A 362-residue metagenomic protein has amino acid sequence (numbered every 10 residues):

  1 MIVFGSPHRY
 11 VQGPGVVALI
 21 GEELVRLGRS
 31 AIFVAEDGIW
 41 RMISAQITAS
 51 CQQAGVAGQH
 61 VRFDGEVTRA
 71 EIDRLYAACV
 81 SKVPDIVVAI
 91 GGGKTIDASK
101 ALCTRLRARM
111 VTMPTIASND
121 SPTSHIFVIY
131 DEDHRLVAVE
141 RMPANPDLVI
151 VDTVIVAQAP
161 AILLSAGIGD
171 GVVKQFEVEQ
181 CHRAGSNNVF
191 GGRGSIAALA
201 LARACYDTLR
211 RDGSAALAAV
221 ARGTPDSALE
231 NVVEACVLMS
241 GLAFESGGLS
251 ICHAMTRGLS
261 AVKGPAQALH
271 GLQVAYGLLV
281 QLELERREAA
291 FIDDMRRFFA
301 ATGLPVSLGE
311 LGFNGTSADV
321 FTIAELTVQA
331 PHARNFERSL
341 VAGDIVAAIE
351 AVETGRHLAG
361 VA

Functional and structural regions predicted by a protein language model:
M1-I86, L308: ATP/NTP phosphate-donor binding region
I2-F4, L24-R26, C79-K82, C103 (+4 more regions): Solvent-exposed alpha-helices and their adjacent loops that cap or buttress functional pockets in soluble metabolic
V17, W40-S44, K94-A101, N119-T123 (+2 more regions): Short glycine/serine/threonine-rich phosphate/pyrophosphate-binding segments that cradle anionic phosphate groups
C79-L102, L106-I116: A short, small-residue-rich loop immediately preceding and capping a beta-strand
T104-A197: A glycine/threonine-rich phosphate-anchoring loop and its flanking beta-alpha core in nucleotide/phosphate-binding
V189-A301: Active-site segments that bind and position negatively charged phosphate/pyrophosphate groups
R287-A362: C-terminal charged capping/lid subdomain of soluble metabolic enzymes
